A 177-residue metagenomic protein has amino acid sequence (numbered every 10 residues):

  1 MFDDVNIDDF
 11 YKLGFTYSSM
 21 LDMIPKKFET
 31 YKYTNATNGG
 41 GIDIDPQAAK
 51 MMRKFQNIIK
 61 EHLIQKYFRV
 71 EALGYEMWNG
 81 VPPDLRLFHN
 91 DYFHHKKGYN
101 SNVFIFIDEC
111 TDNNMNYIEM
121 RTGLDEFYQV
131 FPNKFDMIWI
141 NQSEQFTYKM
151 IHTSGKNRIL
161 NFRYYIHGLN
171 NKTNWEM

Functional and structural regions predicted by a protein language model:
M1-E71, L85: Non-heme Fe(II)/2-oxoglutarate
D8-D9, L13-F15, E29-Y31, L73 (+4 more regions): Intrinsically disordered, low-complexity segments enriched in small/polar residues
E76-Q145, K149-I151, G155-I159, Y165-M177: Catalytic core of non-heme Fe(II) oxygenases with the double-stranded beta-helix
